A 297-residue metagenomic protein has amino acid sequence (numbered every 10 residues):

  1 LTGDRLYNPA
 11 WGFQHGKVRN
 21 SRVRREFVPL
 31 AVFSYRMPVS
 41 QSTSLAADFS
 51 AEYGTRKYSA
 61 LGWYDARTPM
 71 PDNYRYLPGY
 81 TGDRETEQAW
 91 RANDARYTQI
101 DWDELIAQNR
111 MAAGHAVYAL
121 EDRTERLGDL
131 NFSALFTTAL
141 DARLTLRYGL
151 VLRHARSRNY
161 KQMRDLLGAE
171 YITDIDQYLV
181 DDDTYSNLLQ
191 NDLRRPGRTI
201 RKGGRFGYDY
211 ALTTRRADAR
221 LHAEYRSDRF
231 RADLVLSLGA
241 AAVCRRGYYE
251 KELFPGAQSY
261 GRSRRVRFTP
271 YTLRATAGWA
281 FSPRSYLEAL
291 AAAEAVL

Functional and structural regions predicted by a protein language model:
L1-S34, K57-D122, Y185-I200: Acidic/polar loop-and-plug regions of large Gram-negative outer-membrane beta-barrel proteins
D4-A10, L127-D129, S133-L135, R147 (+2 more regions): Solvent-exposed loop/turn elements at secondary-structure boundaries
F13, R22-V28, R56, R123-D129 (+2 more regions): Transmembrane beta-barrel outer-membrane domains
V32-P38, S133-A139, R220-R226, T276-A280: Transmembrane beta-barrel domains of outer membrane proteins
A47: Active-site loops and adjacent core secondary-structure elements that bind or stabilize anionic groups
E52, K57-P71, L238-V243, Y248-E250: C-terminal/domain-terminus segments
A119, T145-L297: Signature of Gram-negative outer-membrane beta-barrel scaffolds
